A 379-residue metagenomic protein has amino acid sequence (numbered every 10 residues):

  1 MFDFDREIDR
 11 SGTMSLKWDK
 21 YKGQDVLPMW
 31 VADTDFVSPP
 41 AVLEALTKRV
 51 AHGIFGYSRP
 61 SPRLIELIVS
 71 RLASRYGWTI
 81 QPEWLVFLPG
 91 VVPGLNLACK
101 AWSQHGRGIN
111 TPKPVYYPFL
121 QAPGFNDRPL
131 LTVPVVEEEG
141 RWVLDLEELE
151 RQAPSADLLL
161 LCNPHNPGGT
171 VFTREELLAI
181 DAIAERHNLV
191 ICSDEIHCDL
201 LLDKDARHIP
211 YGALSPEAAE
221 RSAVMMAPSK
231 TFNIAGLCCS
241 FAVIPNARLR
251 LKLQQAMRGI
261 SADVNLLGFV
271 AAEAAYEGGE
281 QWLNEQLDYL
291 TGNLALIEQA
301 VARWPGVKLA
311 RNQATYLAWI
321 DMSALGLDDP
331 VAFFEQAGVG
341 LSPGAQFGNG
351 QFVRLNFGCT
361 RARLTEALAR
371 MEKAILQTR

Functional and structural regions predicted by a protein language model:
F2-G90, L97, A275, T378-R379: N-terminal small-domain helix-loop-helix segment of the aminotransferase-like
F55-A182, D199-L200, A206-E217, A223 (+1 more regions): Conserved core of the PLP fold type I
Q81-P82, R311-L317, G348-G350: Short Gly/Ser/Thr- and Asp/Glu-enriched loop/turn motifs at secondary-structure junctions
N126, R186-H187, A218, W304 (+2 more regions): Helix C-cap/helix->beta junction micro-motif
E195: Walker B catalytic acidic pair
P216-T291, E298: Conserved core segment of the aminotransferase class I/II
E273, Y289-E298, L309-M322: Conserved glycine-rich beta-strand-loop-beta hairpin in the small C-terminal domain of fold type I
A332-S342, Q346-R379: PLP-dependent enzyme catalytic core of the Aspartate aminotransferase-like
